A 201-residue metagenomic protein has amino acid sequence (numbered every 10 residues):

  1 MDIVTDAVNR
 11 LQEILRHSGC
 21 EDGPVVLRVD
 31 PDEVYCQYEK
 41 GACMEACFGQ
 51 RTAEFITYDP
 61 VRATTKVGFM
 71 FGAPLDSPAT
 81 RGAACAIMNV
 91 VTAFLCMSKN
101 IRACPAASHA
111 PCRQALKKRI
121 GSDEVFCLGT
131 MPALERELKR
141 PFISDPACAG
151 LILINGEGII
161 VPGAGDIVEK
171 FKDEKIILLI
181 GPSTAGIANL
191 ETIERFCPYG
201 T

Functional and structural regions predicted by a protein language model:
M1-S122, R136-R140: Electropositive, gly/pro-rich neighborhoods at or near active sites that engage anionic ligands
R113-K117, A164-E169: Short amphipathic alpha-helical segments and helix-helix/interface helices
D123, G150-L151, E194: Conserved acidic residues
F126, L151-N155, L178: Structural motif
K139-A149: Short acidic low-complexity segments
I160-P162: Short glycine-rich, flexible loops that bind phosphorylated cofactors or substrates
G165-E169, K175-T201: C-terminal functional extensions of proteins
